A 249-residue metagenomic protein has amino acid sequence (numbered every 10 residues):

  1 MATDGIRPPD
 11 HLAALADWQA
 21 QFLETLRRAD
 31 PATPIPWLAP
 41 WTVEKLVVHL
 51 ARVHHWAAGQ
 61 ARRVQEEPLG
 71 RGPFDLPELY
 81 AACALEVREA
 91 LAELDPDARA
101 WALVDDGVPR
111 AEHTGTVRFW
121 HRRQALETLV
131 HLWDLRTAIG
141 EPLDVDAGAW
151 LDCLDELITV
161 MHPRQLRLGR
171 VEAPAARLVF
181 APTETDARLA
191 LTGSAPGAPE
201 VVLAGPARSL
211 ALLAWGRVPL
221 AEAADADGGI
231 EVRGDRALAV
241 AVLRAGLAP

Functional and structural regions predicted by a protein language model:
M1-A16, E24-R27, L247-P249: Actinobacteria-biased recognition of intrinsically disordered, low-complexity terminal regions
M1-P9, V47-D105, E141-L154: Short, helix-capping/interhelical loops that line the mouth of catalytic, cofactor-, or ligand-binding pockets
H11-W18, L76-L79, C83, W120 (+3 more regions): Amphipathic alpha-helix face/heptad-repeat signature
A20, D30-E67, P109-R167: Short, contiguous alpha-helical
V104-R118, P174-V179: Carbohydrate-binding/catalytic loop surfaces
D152-R188: A glycine-rich beta-turn/hairpin centered on an aromatic-Pro dipeptide
F180-R208: Acidic/His-leaning functional-site neighborhoods
P199-P249: C-terminal interaction segments
